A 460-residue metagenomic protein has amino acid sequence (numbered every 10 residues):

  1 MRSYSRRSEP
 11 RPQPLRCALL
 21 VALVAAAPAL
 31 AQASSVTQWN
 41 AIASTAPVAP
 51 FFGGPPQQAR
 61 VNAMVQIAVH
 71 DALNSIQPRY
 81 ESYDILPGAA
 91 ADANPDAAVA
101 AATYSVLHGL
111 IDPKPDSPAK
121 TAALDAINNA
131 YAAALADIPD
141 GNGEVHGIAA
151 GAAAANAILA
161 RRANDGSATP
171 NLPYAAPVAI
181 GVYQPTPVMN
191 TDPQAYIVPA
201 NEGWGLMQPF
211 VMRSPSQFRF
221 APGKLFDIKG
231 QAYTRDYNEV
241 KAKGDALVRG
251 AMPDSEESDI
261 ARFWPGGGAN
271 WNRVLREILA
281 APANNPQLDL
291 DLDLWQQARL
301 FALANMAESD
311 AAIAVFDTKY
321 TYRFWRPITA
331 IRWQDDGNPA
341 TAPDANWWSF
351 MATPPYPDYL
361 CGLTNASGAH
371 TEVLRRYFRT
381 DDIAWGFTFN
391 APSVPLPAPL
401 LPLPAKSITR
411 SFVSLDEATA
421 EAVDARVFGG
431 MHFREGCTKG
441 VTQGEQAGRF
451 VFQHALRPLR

Functional and structural regions predicted by a protein language model:
M1-R7, L30-S34, R460: Basic/polar N-terminal segments that are highly enriched at the extreme N-terminus, encompassing both cleavable
R2-A18: Bacterial N-terminal signal peptides that target proteins for export
S8-P12, A26, D137, S393: Selective for proline/serine-rich intrinsically disordered segments in cytosolic/nuclear regulatory regions
R16-P28: Bacterial N-terminal signal peptides
Q32-R460: Acidic/polar surface patches and capping/hinge elements
